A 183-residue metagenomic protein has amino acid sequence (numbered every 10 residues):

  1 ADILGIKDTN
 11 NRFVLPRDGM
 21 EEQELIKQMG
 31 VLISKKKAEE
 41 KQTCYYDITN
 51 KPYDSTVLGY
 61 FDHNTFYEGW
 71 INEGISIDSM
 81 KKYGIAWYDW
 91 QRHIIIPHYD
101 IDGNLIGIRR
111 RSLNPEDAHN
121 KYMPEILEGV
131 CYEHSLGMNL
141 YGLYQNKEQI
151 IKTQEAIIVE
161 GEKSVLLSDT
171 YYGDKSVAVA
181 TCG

Functional and structural regions predicted by a protein language model:
D2, G69, L166-T170: Residue-level signal for well-ordered alpha-helical scaffold segments within enzymatic catalytic domains
I3-D102, Q145-I151: TOPRIM metal-binding catalytic domain and adjacent DNA-binding surface shared by DnaG-type primases
D89-G183: Phosphate-handling DNA/RNA-contact segment within nucleic-acid enzymes
